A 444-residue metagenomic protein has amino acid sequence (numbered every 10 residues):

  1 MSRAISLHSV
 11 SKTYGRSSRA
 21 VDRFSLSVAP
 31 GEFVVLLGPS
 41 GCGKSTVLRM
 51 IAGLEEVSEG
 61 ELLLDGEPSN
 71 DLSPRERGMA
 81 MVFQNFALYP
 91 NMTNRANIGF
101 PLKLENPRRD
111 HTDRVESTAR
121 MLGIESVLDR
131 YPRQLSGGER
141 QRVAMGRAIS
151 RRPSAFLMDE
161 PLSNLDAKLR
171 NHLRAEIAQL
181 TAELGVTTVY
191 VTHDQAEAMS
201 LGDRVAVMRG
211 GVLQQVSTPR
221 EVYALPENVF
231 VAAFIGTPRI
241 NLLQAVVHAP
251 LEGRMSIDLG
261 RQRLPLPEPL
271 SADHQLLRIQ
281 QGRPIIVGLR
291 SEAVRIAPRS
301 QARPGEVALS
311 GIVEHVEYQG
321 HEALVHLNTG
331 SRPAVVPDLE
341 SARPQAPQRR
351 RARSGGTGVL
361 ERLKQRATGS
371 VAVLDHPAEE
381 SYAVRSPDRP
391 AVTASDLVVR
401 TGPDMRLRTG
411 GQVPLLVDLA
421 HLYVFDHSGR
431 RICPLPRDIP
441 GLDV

Functional and structural regions predicted by a protein language model:
S6, S27, L63, P414-L416: ABC ATPase nucleotide-binding domain
L37-P39: The feature captures the beta-strand-to-loop junction immediately N-terminal to the Walker
A52: Helix-to-loop junction immediately C-terminal to a conserved catalytic motif
E55-L63: Conserved post-Walker A/P-loop segment of ABC ATPase nucleotide-binding domains
E61, E67, V212: ATP-binding/catalytic-site motifs of ATP-hydrolyzing domains
P74-I235: ABC ATPase nucleotide-binding domains
L251-V444: Non-catalytic connector elements of ABC transporters
